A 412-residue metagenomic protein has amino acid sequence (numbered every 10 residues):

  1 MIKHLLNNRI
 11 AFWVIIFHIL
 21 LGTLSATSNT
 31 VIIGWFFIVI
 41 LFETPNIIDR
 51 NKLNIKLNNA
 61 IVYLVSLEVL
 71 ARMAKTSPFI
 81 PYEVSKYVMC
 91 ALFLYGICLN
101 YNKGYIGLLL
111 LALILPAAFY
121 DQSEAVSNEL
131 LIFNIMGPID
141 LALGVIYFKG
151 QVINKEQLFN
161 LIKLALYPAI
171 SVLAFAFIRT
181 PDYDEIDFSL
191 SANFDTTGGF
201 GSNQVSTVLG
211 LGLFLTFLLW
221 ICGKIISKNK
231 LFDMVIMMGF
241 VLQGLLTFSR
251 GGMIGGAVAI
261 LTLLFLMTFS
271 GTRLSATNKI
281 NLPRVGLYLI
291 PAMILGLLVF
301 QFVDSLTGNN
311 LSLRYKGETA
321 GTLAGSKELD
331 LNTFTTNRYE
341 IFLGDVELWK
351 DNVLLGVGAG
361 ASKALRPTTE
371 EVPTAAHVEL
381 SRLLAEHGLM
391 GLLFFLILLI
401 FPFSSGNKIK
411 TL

Functional and structural regions predicted by a protein language model:
I2-C98, P116-E124: N-terminal signal-anchor transmembrane segment
G22-G34, M73-Y82, N128-F133, F200-S206 (+4 more regions): Helix-loop-helix junctions and helix-breaking kinks within/between transmembrane helices of multi-pass membrane
I47-I55, C98-G107, L219-M234, L274-N281 (+1 more regions): Membrane-interface helix-loop-helix junctions at transmembrane boundaries of multi-pass membrane enzymes, predominantly
N58-S66, F232-M238, V378, L398 (+1 more regions): Loop-to-helix entry and N-terminal half of a specific, functionally important transmembrane alpha helix in multi-pass
F79-F93, I106-G150, K163-L173, V208: Aromatic-anchored transmembrane helix interface
A118, L143-G144, F159-D187, F200-S270 (+2 more regions): Alpha-helical transmembrane segments of multi-pass inner-membrane proteins
T180, L246, L264-K327, E347-D351: A membrane-periplasm/extracellular boundary helix in multi-pass inner-membrane enzymes that assemble envelope glycans
I186-F188, T196-G198, T322-H387: Long extracytoplasmic/lumenal interhelical loops at the membrane interface of multi-pass membrane proteins
